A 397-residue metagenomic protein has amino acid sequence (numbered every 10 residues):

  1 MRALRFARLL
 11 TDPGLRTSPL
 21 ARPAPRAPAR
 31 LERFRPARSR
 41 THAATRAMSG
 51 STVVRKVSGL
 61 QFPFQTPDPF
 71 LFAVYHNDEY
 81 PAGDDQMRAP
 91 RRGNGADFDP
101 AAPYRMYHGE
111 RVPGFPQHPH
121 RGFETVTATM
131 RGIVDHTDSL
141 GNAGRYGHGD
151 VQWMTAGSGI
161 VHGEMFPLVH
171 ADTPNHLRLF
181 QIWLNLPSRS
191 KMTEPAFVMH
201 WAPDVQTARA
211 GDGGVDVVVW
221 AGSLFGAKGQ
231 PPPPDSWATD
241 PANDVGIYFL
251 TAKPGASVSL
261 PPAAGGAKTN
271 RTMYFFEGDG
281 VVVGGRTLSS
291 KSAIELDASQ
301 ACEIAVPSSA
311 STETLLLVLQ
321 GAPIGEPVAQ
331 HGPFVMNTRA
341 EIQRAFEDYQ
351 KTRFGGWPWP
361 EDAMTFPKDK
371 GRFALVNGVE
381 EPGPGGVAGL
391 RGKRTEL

Functional and structural regions predicted by a protein language model:
R2-G14, P19-L397: Jelly-roll (double-stranded beta-helix
